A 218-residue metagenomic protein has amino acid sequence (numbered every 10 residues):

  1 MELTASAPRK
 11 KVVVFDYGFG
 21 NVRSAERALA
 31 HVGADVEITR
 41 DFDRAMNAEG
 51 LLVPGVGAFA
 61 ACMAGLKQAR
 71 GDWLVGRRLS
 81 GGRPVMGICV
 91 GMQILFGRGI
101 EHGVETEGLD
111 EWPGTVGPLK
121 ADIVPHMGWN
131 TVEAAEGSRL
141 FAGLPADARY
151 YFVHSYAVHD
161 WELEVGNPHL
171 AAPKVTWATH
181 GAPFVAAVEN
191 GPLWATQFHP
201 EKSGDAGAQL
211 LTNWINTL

Functional and structural regions predicted by a protein language model:
E2-P8, A45, S80, G114-L218: Amide-donor transfer/coupling interface in amidating biosynthetic enzymes
R9-G33, E201: N-terminal beta1-alpha1 ligand-phosphate binding loop
F19, G55-G57: Short glycine-/small-residue-rich Rossmann-like dinucleotide-binding loops
E26-R27, M63-L66, G97-I100, E164-V165 (+1 more regions): Short amphipathic alpha-helical segments
D35, G50, P84-M86, R149: Structural signature of beta-strand start/N-cap positions in the alpha/beta core of ABC transporter nucleotide-binding
V36-N47: Short acidic low-complexity segments
A45-G55: Short acidic/histidine-rich motifs immediately flanking catalytic phosphotransfer sites in two-component signaling
G57-W129: Cysteine-nucleophile active-site neighborhood
